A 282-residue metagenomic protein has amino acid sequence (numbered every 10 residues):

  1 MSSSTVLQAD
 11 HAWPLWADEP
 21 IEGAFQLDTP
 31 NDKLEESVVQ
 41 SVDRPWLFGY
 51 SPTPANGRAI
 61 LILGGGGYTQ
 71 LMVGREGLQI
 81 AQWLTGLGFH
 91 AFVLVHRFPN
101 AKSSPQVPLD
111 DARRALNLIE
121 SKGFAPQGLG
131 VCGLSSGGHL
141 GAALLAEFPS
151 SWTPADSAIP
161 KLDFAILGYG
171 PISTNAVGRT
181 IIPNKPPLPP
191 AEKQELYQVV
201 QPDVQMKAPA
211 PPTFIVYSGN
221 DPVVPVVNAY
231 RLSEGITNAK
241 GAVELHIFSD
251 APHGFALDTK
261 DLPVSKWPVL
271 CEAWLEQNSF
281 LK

Functional and structural regions predicted by a protein language model:
S3-P54: N-terminal cap/lid segment of alpha/beta-hydrolase-fold proteins
T29-L34, G170-Q205, P211: Mobile cap/lid helix-loop segments that gate and shape the active-site cleft of serine hydrolases
G57-G65: Short beta-strand element of the alpha/beta-hydrolase
M72-Q79, V93-G128, D261-V264: Catalytic nucleophile-loop/oxyanion-hole region of alpha/beta-hydrolase and closely related hydrolase-like folds
R114-T180, Y197: Primarily recognizes the serine-hydrolase "nucleophile elbow" in alpha/beta-hydrolase and SGNH/GDSL folds
T174, N220-V224: Acidic catalytic loop of the alpha/beta-hydrolase fold
P209, I215-Y217, D221: Short beta-strand/loop motif that positions the catalytic acidic residue of the alpha/beta-hydrolase fold
Y230-K282: C-terminal catalytic histidine-bearing segment of alpha/beta-hydrolase fold enzymes
